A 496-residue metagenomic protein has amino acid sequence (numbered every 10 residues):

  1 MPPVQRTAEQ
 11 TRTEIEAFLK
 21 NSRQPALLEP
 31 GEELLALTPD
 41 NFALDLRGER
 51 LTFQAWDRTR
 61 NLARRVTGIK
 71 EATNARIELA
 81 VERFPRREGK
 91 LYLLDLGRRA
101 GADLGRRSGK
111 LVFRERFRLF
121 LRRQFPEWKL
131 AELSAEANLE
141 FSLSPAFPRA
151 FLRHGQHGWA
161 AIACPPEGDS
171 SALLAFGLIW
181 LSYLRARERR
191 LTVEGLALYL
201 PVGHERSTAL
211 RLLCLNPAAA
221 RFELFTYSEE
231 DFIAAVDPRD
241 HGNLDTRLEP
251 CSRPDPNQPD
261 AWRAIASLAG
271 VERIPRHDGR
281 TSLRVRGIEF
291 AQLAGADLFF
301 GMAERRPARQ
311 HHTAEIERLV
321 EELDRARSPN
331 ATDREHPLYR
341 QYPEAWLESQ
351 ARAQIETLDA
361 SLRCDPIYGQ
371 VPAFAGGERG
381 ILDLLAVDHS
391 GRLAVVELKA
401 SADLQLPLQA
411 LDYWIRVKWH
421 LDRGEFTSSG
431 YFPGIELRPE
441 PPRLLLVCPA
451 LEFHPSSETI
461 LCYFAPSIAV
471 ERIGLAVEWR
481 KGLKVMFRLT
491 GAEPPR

Functional and structural regions predicted by a protein language model:
M1-R496: Charged, terminal alpha-helix-loop-beta segments that serve as non-catalytic nucleic-acid engagement and/or assembly
